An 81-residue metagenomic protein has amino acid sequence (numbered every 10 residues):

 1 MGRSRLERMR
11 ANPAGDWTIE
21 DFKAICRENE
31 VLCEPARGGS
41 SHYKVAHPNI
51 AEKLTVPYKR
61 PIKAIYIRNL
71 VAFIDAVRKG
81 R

Functional and structural regions predicted by a protein language model:
G2-R37, P48-R81: Basic nucleic-acid-binding interfaces
S41-A46: Minor-groove-contacting beta-hairpin "wing" of winged helix-turn-helix DNA-binding domains
